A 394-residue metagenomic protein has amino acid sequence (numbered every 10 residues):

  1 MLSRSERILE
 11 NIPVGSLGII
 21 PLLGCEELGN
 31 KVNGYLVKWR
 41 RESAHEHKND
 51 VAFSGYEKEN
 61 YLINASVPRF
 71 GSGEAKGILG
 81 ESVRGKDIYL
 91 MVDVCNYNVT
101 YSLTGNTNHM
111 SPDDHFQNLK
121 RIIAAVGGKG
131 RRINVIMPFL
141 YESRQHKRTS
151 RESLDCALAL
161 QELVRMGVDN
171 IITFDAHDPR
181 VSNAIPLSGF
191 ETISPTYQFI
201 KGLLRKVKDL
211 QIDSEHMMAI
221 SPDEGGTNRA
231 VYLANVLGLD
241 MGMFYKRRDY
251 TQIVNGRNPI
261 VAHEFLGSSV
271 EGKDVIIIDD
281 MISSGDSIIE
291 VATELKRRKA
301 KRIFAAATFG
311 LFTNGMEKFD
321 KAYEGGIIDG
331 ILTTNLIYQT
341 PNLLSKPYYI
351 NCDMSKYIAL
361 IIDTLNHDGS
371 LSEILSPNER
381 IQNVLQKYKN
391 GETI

Functional and structural regions predicted by a protein language model:
M1-I394: PRPP-associated nucleotide enzymes
